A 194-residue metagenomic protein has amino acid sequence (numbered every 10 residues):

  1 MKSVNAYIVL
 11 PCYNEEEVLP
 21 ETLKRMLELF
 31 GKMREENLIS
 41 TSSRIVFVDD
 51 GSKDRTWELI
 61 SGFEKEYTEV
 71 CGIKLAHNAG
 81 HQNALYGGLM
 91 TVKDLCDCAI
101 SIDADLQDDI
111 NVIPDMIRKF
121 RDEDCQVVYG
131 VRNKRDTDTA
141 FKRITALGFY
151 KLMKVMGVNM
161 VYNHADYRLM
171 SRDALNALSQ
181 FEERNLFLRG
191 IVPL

Functional and structural regions predicted by a protein language model:
V4-L10, L19, M26, S43-V48: Hydrophobic targeting segments
E15-E36: Short, well-formed alpha-helical segments that are part of the catalytic scaffolds of diverse glycosyltransferases
E15-V18, S52, D109: Donor nucleotide-sugar binding loop of glycosyltransferases
R34-G51, K74: Short beta-strand/loop segment that forms part of the nucleotide-sugar
S43-V46, W57-Y86, M90-T91: Conserved donor nucleotide-binding strand/loop of the catalytic core
V46-W57, L106-Q107: A conserved acidic beta->alpha catalytic loop
I73-H77, H81-T91, C98, I110-I191: Acceptor/aglycone-binding surface of glycosyltransferases and processive sugar-polymer synthases
L95-Q107: Short beta-strand-to-loop acidic/aromatic patch adjacent to the donor-nucleotide binding site
